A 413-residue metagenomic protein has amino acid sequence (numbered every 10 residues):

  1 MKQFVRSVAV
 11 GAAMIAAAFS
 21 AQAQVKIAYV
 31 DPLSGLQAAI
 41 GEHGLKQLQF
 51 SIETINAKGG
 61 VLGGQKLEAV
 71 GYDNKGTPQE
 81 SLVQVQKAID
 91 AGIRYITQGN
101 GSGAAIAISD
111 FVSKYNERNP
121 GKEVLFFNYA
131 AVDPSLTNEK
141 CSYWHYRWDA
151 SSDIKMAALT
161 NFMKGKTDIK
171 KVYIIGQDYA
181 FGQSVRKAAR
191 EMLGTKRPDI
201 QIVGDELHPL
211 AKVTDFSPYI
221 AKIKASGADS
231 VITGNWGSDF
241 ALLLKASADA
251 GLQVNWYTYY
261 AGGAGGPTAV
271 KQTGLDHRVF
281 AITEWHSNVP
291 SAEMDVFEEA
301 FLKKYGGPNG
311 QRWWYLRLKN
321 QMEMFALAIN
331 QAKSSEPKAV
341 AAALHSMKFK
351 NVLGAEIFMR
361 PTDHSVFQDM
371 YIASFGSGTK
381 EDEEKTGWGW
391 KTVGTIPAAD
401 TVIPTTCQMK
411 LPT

Functional and structural regions predicted by a protein language model:
M1-Q22: Gram-negative bacterial Sec-dependent N-terminal signal peptides
A28-Q49, Y72-Q79, N100-G101, I175-S184 (+2 more regions): Extracytoplasmic "Venus flytrap"
A39-K46, G59-L136, W148, H208-F216 (+1 more regions): Beta-alpha junction/loop-to-helix N-cap segments that form part of ligand/metal-binding clefts
G63, N330-A342: Short, charged, surface-exposed loops that flank catalytic or proteolytic processing sites
Q79-V83, P134-S135, S142-G251, N288-V296: Extracellular/periplasmic Venus flytrap/periplasmic-binding protein
A88-S102, N119-Y129, K171-G176, G227-G237 (+3 more regions): Periplasmic-binding protein-like
S142, L244-N320, I329-S335, K385-P412: Extracellular/periplasmic periplasmic-binding protein-like sensory domains
K348-T413: Solvent-exposed, acidic/polar segments of extracytosolic/periplasmic ligand-binding ectodomains
